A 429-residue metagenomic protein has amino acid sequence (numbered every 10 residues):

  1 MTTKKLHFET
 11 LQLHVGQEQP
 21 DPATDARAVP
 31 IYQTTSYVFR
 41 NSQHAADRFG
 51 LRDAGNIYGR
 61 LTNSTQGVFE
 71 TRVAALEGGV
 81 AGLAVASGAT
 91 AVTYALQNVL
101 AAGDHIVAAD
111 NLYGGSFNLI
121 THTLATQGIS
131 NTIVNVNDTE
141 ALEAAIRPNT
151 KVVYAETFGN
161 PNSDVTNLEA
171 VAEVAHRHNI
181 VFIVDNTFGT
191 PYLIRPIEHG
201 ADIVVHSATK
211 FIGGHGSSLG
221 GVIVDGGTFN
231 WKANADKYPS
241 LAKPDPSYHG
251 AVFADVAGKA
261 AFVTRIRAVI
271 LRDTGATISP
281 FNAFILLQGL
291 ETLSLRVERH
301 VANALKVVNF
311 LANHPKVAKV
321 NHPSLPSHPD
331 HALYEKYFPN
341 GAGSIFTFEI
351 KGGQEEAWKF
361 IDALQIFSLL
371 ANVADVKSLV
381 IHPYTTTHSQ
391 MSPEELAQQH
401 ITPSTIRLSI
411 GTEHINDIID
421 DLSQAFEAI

Functional and structural regions predicted by a protein language model:
T2-N63, T71-R72: N-terminal "arm"/small-domain region of PLP-dependent enzymes with the aminotransferase-like
T2-T3, G16, P20, L83-N313: Conserved PLP-enzyme active-site core in the AAT-like
E9, V80, T121-H122, S130 (+4 more regions): PLP-dependent enzyme catalytic core of the Aspartate aminotransferase-like
N41-T90, G115-T123: Conserved N-terminal alpha-helix of the aminotransferase class I/II PLP-enzyme fold
A54, V80, N282, L286 (+3 more regions): Short amphipathic alpha-helical segments
F158, T187-G189, L325, K351 (+1 more regions): Active-site beta-loop-alpha junctions enriched in small/polar residues
V297, L305, L311-A312, K316-I406 (+1 more regions): Conserved C-terminal alpha-helix-loop-beta "cap" of PLP-dependent enzymes that closes/shapes the active-site mouth
